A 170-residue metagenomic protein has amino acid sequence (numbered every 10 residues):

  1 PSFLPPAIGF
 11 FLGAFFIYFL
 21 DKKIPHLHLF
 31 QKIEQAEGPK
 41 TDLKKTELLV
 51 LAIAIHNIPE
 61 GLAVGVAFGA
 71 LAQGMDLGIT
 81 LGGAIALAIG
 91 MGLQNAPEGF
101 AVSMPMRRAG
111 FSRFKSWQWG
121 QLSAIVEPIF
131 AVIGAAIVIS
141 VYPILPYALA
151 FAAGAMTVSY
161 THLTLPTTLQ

Functional and structural regions predicted by a protein language model:
S2, K44, S112-K115, P143-I144: Membrane-helix interface segments
S2-A7, G78, S140-A148: Interfacial loop-to-helix junctions that mark the boundaries of transmembrane helices in multi-pass membrane
P5, G9, G13, I17 (+11 more regions): Alpha-helical transmembrane segments in multi-pass membrane proteins
K22-K45: Intrinsically disordered, low-complexity non-transmembrane regions of multi-pass membrane transporters
I24-K32, L71-M75, G110, I137 (+1 more regions): Membrane-interfacial segments
T46-A54, I58-G92, A96-A109, S116-G120 (+1 more regions): Generic transmembrane alpha-helix signature in multi-pass membrane proteins, especially transporters/channels
T161-T167: Conserved small/polar residues in nucleotide/adenosyl-binding loops
